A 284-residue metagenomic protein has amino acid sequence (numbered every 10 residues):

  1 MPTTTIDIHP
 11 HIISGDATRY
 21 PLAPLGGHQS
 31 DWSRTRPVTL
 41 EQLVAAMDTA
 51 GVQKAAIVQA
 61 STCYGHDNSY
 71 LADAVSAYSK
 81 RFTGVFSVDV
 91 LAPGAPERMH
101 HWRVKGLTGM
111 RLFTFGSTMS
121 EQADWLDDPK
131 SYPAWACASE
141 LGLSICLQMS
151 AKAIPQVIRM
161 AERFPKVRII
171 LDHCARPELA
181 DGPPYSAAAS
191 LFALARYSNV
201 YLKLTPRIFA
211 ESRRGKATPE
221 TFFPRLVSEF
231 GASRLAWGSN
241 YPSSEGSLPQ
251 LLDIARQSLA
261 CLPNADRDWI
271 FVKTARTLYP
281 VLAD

Functional and structural regions predicted by a protein language model:
T3-I6, R19, A23-K54, L202 (+3 more regions): Mid-to-C-terminal alpha-helical segments outside catalytic/metal-binding sites
T5-I6, P10-I13, D48, P129 (+1 more regions): A generic "structured core" feature
T5-I8, V58, V85-F86, R111 (+3 more regions): Active-site neighborhood of phospho(di)ester-bond hydrolases with catalytic His/Asp-centered motifs
H9, M47, L71, W102 (+6 more regions): Conserved, mostly hydrophobic/aromatic
H9-G15, Q148, H173: Histidine-centered divalent metal-coordination motifs
R36-A46, A92-W102, S186-A187: Short, acidic/polar
Q53, T62-K152, I158-R159, Y201-I208: Active-site gating/metal-coordination segments in enzymes
D124-W237: Catalytic pocket-lining loop regions of alpha/beta-barrel enzymes, especially the amidohydrolase/enolase/GH5 lineages
